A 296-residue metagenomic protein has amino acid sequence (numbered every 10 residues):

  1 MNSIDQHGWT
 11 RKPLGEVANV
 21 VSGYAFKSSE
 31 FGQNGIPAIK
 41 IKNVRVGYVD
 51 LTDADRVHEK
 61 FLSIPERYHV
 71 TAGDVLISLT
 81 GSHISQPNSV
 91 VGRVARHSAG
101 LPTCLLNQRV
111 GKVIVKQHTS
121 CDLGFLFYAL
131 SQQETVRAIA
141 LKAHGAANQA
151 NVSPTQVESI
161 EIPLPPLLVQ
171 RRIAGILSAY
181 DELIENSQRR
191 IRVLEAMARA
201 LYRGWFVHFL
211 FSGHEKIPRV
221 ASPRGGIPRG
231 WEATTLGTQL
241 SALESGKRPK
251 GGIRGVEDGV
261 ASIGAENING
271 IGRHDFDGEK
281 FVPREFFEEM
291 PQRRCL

Functional and structural regions predicted by a protein language model:
M1-A25, S159-H208, S212-R248: Non-catalytic DNA-recognition/assembly elements of restriction-modification systems
H7-G8, T103-G111, V136-A140, H144-R171: A short glycine-rich beta-alpha junction/loop motif
R11-S28, K42-S78, S82-S85, R219-A221 (+2 more regions): Sequence-specific dsDNA recognition surfaces
N19, S78, R96, G111 (+7 more regions): Generic alpha-helical structural context detector
S28, G100-L101, A147-N151, I253: Short proline/glycine-enriched turn/loop segments at secondary-structure junctions
K40, E66-S131, G264-A265, F281-L296: A short beta-sheet element
